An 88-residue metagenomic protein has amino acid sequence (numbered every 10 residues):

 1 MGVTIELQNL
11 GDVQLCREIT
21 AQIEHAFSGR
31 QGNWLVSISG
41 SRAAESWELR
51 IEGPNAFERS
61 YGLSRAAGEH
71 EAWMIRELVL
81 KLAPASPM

Functional and structural regions predicted by a protein language model:
M1-V36, G68-K81: Negatively charged, low-complexity tracts enriched in Asp/Glu with abundant Ser/Thr
S39-S41: Short beta-strand micro-motifs enriched in acidic
A43-E58: Amphipathic beta-strand/beta-sheet edge segments enriched in Tyr/Trp
E48, G62, V79-K81: Acidic/proline-rich low-complexity IDRs
R59-A66: A short, exposed loop/beta-hairpin motif centered on an aromatic-Gly-Thr core
K81-M88: A short, charged
